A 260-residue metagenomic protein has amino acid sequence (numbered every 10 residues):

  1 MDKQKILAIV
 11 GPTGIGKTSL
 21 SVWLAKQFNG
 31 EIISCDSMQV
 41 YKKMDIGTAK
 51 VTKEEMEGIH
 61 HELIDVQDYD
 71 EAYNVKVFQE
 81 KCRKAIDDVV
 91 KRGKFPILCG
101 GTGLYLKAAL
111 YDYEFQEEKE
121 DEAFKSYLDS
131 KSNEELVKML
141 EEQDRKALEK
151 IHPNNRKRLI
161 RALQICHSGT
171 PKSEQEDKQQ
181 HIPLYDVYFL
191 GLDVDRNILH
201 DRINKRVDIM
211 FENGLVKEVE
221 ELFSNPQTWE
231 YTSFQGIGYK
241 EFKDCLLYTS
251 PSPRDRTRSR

Functional and structural regions predicted by a protein language model:
M1-S250: Phosphate/pyrophosphate-binding catalytic cores of soluble transferases and nucleic-acid-acting enzymes
Y248-R260: Single conserved hydrophobic/aromatic residue that forms the stacking wall/gate of nucleotide- or nucleobase-binding
